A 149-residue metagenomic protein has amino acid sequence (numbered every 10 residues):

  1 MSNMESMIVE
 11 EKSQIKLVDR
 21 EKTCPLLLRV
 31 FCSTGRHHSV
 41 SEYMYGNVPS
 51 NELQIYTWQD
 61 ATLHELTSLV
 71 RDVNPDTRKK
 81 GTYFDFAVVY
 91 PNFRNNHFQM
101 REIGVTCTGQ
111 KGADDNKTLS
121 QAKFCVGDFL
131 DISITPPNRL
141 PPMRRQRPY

Functional and structural regions predicted by a protein language model:
S2-Y149: Ubiquitin system architectures
